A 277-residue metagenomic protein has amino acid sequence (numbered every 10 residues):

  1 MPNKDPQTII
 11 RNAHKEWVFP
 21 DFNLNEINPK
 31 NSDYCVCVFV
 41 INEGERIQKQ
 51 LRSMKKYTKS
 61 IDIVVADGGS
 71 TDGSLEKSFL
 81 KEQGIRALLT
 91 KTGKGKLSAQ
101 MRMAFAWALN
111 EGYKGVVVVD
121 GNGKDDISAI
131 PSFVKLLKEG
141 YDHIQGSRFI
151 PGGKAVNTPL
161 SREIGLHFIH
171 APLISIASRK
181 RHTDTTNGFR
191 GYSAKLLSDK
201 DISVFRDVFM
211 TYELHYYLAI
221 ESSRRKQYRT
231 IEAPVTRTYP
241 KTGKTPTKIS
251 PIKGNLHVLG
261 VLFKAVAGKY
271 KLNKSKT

Functional and structural regions predicted by a protein language model:
M1-Y34, R52, R179, S203-T277: Hydrophobic helical membrane-anchoring modules
Y34-E43, Q50, Y57, A66: A conserved hydrophobic helix/loop-capping motif in glycosyltransferases and polysaccharide synthases
V36, D62-V65, H143-I144, T230: Hydrophobic/aromatic residues located in beta-strands of well-ordered beta-sheets within soluble catalytic
V38, S60-S70, T90, V119: Short beta-strand/loop segment that forms part of the nucleotide-sugar
D67-E76, G123: A conserved acidic beta->alpha catalytic loop
A87-N110, I127-V208, Y212, P240-I249 (+2 more regions): Acceptor/aglycone-binding surface of glycosyltransferases and processive sugar-polymer synthases
Y113, Y141-D142, Q227-Y228: Short, high-confidence coil segments that cap the C-terminus of an alpha-helix and link into the following beta-strand
Y113-K124: Short beta-strand-to-loop acidic/aromatic patch adjacent to the donor-nucleotide binding site
